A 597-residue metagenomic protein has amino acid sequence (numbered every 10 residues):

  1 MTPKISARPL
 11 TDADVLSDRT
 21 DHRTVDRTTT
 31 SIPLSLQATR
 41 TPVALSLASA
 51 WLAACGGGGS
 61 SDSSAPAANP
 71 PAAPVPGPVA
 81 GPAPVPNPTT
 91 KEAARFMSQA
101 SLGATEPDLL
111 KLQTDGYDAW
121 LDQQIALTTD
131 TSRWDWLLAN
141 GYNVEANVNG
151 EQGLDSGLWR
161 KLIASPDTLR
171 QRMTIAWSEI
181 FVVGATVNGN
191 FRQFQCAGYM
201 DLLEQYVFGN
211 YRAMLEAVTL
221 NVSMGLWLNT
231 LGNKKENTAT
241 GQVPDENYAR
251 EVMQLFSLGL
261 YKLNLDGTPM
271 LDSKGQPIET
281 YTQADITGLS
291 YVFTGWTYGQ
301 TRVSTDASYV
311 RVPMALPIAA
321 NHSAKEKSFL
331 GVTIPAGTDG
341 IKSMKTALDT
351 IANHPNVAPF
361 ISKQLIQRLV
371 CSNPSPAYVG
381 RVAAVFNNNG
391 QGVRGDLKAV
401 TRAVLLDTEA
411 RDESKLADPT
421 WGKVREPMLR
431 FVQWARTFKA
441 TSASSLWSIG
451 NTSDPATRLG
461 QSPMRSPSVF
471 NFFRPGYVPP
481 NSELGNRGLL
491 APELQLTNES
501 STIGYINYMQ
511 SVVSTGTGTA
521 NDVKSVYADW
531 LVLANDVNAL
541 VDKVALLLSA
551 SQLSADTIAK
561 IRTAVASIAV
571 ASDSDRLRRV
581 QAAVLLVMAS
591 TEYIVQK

Functional and structural regions predicted by a protein language model:
M1-R19: N-terminal targeting leaders characterized by basic, low-complexity, disordered sequences that direct proteins
D12, D18-V43: Bacterial N-terminal signal peptides that target proteins for export
L45-G81: Bacterial Sec-dependent N-terminal signal peptides
A83-K91, N149-G150, A164-Q171, V243 (+4 more regions): Structural motif
N87-D108: Mature N-terminal segment immediately following signal peptide/propeptide cleavage in secreted/periplasmic
A94, S98-S101, N140-N143, H354 (+3 more regions): Flexible, low-complexity segments enriched for small/polar residues
A104-Y206, L231: N-terminal accessory alpha/beta regions
Q113, L137-A139, E151-W159, F191-L446 (+1 more regions): Active-site substrate-binding loop specific to GH73 endo-beta-N-acetylglucosaminidase modules in bacterial autolysins
